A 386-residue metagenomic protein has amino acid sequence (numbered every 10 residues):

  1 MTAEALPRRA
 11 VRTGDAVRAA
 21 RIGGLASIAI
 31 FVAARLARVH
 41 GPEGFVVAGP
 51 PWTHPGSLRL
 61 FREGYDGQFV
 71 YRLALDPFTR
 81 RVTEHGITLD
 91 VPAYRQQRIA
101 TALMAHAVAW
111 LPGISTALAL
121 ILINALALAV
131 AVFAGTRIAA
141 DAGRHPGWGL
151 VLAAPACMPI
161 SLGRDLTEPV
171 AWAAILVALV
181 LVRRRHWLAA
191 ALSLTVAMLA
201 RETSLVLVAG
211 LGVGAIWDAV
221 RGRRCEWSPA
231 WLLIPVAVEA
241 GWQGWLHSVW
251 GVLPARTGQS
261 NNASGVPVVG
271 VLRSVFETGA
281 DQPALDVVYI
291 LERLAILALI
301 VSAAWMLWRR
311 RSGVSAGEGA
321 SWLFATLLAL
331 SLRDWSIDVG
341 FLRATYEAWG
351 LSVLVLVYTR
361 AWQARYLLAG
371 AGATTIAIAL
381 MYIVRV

Functional and structural regions predicted by a protein language model:
M1-T53, R365-A369: Start-transfer (signal-anchor) and selected internal transmembrane alpha helices of multi-pass inner/ER membrane
I28-G41, V208-V213, W217-V220, R224-A325: Membrane-lumen/periplasm interface segments of specific transmembrane helices in polyprenyl phosphate-linked
G64-T83, I87-G113, E347: Short hydrophobic/aromatic helix or loop-helix immediately within or flanking a transmembrane segment in polytopic
I87-L103, L111-F133, V288-L294: Loop-to-helix entry region of an early transmembrane alpha helix in multi-pass inner-membrane enzymes
I114-A119, V130-P155, A173: Transmembrane-helix signature of polytopic, membrane-embedded enzymes that assemble or transfer cell-envelope glycans
I123-L126, G149-V151, C157-V177, A197-L207 (+1 more regions): Multi-pass, polyprenyl lipid-linked donor-dependent membrane glycosyltransferases
A134, S161, V170-A189, L351: Specific aromatic-rich, kink-prone transmembrane helix
I175-L181, W187-A215, P235-A237: Membrane-interface alpha helices of multi-pass inner-membrane proteins
